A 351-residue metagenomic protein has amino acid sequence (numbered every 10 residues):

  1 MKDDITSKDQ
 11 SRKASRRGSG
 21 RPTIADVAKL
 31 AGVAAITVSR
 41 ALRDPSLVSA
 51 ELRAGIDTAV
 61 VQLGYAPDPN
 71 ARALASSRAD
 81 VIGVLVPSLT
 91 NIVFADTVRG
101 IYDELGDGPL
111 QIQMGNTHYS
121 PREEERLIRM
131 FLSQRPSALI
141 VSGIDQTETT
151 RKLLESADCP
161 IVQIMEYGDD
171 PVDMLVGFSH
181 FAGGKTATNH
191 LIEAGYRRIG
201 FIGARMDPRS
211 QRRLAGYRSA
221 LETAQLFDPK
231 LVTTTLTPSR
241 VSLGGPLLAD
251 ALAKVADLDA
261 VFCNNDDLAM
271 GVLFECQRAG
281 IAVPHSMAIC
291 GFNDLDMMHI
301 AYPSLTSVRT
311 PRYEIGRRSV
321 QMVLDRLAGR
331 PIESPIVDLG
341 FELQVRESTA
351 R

Functional and structural regions predicted by a protein language model:
M1-D80: N-terminal helix-turn-helix DNA-binding module of bacterial transcription factors
M1-R17, L30, Q62, D103-G108 (+3 more regions): Bacterial carbohydrate/catabolite-sensing allosteric modules
I24, I56, I101, T150 (+2 more regions): Aromatic/hydrophobic pocket-lining residues that form π-stacking "cages" and hydrophobic walls in ligand
L47-A54, L63-M130, Q134-A138, R218: Amphipathic helical "hinge" segments at domain boundaries
S88-N91, H118-Y119, D145, A204-P208 (+1 more regions): Short histidine/acidic/glycine/proline-rich micro-motifs that form metal- and phosphate-coordinating active-site loops
T117-Y119, I144, E166-Y167, D294: Short, ordered loop/turn segments at secondary-structure junctions
H118-P121, S142-T147, D267: Short beta->alpha connector loops
Q146-E155: Active-site-adjacent beta->alpha loops and helix N-cap segments on the catalytic face of soluble alpha/beta enzymes
